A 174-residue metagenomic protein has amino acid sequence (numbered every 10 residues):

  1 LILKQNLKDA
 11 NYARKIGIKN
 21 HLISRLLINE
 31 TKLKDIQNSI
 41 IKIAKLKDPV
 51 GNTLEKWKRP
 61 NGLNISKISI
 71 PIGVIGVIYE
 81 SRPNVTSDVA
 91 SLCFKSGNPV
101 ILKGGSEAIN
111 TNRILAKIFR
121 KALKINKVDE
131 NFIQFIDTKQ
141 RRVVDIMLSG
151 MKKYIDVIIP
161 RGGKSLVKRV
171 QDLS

Functional and structural regions predicted by a protein language model:
L1-I65: N-terminal Rossmann-like NAD(P)+-binding subdomain of aldehyde/semialdehyde dehydrogenases
K45, T53-S174: Rossmann-like NAD(P) dinucleotide-binding subdomain of oxidoreductase/dehydrogenase enzymes
